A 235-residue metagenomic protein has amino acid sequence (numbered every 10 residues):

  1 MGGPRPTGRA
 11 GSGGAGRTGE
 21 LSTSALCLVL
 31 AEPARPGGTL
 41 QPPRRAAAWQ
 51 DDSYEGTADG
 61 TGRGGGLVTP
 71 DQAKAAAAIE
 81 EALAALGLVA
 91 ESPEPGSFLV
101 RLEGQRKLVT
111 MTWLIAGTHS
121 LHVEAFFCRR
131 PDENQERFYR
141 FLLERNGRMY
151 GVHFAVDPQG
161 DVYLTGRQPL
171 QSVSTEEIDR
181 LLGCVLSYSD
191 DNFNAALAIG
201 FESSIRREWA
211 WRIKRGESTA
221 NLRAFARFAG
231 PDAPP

Functional and structural regions predicted by a protein language model:
M1-A25, V29-A48, A58-T61: Compositionally biased, low-complexity flexible segments
G62-N134: N-terminal catalytic cores of peptidoglycan-degrading enzymes
A82-L86, F141-M149, L181-A195: Conserved short hydrophobic interaction patches
E124-T165: Short, internal acidic amphipathic alpha-helical interface segments that mediate docking to partner proteins
F127-P131, Q168-E177: A generic structural motif
Q171-W209: A contiguous, mid-protein "functional segment" used to position or interact with cofactors/ions or partner subunits
L197-P235: Short, highly charged C-terminal tails/helix-capping segments
